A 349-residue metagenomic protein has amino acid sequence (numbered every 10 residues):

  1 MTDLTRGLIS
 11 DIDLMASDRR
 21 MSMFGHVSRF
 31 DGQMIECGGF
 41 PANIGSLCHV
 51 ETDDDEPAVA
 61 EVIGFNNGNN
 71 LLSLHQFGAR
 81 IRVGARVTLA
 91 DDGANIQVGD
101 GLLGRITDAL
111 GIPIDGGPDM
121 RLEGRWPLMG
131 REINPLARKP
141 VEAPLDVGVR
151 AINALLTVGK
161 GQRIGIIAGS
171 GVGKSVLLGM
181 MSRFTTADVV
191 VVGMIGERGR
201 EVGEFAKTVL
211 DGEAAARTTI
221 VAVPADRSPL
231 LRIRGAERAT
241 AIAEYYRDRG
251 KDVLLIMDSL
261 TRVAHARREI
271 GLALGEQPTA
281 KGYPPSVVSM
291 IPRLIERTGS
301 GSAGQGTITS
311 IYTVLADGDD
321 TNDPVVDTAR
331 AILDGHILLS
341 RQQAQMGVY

Functional and structural regions predicted by a protein language model:
M1-V147: Acidic-enriched and Gly/Ser
T2, R6, M21, G78 (+6 more regions): Electropositive phosphate-/nucleotide-binding environments in soluble metabolic enzymes
A154-L155, G161-Y349: P-loop NTPase catalytic core
